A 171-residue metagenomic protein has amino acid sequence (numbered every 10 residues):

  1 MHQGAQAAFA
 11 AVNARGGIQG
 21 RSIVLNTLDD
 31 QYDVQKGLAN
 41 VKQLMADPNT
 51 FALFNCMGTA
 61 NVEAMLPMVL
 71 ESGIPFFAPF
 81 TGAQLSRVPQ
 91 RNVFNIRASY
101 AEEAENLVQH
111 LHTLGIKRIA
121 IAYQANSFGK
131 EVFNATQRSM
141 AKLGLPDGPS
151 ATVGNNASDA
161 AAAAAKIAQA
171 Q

Functional and structural regions predicted by a protein language model:
M1-Q19, A135-A141: Short, polar/charged alpha-helical segment
M1-Q3, R15-L85, G154-A160: Beta-alpha junction/loop-to-helix N-cap segments that form part of ligand/metal-binding clefts
A7, I74-P75, N92: Short non-domain terminal segments
F9-A11, P79-G82, E105: Residue-level detector of functional hotspots within protein domains
A39, A83-Q84, R91-Q171: Extracellular/periplasmic Venus flytrap/periplasmic-binding protein
